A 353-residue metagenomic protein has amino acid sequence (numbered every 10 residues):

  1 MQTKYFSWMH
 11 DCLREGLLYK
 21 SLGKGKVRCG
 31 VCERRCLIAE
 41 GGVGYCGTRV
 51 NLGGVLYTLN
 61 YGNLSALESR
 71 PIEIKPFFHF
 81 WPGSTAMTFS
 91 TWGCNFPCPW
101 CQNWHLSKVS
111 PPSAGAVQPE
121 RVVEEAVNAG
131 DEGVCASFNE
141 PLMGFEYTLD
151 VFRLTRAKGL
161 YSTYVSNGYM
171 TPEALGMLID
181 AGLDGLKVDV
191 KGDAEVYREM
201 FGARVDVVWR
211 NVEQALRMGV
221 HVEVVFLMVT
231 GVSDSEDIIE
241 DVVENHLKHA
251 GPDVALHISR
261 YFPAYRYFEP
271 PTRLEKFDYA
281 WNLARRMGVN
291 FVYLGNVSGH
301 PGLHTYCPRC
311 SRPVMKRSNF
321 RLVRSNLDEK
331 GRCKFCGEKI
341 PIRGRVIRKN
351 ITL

Functional and structural regions predicted by a protein language model:
M1-E40, V232-L353: Auxiliary Fe-S-binding modules of radical SAM enzymes
V31, Y45-T48, G93-F96, W100 (+2 more regions): Short, cysteine/histidine-rich loop/knuckle motifs that typically chelate Zn2+
R35, A39, R49-L52, P97 (+3 more regions): Cys/His-rich metal-chelating microdomains
N51-L186, D193, I351-L353: Conserved Radical SAM active-site core
M87, V134, S162-Y164, L186-V188 (+3 more regions): Hydrophobic faces of well-ordered beta-strands that scaffold small-molecule active sites in alpha/beta enzyme cores
S107-K108, P141-M143, G168-A174, G185-A203 (+2 more regions): Conserved radical SAM core fold
V127-L154, V196-W209, L216, F226-D241 (+1 more regions): Conserved glycine-rich "GG(E/T)P / GGGxP" loop and the immediately following alpha-helix in the radical SAM core
T148-G159, R210-M218, F277-R285: Alpha-helix-loop-beta-strand connector modules within alpha/beta enzyme cores
